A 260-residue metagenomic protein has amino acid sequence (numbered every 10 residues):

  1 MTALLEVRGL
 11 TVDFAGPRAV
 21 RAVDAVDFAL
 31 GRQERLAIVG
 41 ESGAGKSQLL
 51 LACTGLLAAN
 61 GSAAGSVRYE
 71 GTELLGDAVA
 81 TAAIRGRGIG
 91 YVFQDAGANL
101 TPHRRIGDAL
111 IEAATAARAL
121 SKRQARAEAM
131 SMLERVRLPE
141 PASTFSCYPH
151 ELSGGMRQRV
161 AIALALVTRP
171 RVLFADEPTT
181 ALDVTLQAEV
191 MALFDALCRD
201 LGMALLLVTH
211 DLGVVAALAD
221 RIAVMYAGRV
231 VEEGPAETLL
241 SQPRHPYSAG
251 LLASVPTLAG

Functional and structural regions predicted by a protein language model:
A3, P139-S146, E233-G260: Short catalytic/signature loops enriched in Gly
S62-E73: Conserved ABC transporter NBD signature motif
C147-L152, M156: Conserved ABC ATPase signature
I162, L173, L186, V190: Hydrophobic anchor residue at the start of the ABC signature
V167-R171: A short, proline-enriched helix->beta-strand linker immediately N-terminal to the Walker B motif in ABC-type P-loop
V215-A217: A short, surface-exposed alpha-helical micro-motif characterized by mixed small hydrophobic and charged/polar residues
